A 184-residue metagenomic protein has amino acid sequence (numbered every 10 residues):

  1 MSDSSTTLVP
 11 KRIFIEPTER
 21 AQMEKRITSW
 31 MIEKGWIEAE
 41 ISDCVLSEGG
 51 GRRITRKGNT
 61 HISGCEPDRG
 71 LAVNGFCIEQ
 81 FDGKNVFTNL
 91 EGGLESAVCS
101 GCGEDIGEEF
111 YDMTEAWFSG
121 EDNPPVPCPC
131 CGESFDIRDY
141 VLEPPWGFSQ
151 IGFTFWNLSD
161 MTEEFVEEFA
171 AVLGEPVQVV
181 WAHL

Functional and structural regions predicted by a protein language model:
M1-G92: N-terminal alpha-helical interaction blocks
M1-V9, W117-F118, P145-S149: His-enriched metal-coordination microenvironments in redox/metal-binding proteins
M23-M31, D105, V166-A170: Amphipathic alpha-helical segments
S96, V126, D136: Aromatic/basic-lined ligand-recognition segments that form π-stacking hydrophobic pockets flanked by Lys/Arg to engage
C99-C102, C128-C131: Short cysteine-rich clusters marking metal-coordination/redox-active sites
G107-E109, I137-R138: Short, non-ligating residues that shape and space the ligands of small metal-coordination modules and catalytic
D112-P127, E143-P144: Short linker/helix segments within small regulatory modules
P129-L184: Domain-exit/linker segments immediately C-terminal to small folded modules
